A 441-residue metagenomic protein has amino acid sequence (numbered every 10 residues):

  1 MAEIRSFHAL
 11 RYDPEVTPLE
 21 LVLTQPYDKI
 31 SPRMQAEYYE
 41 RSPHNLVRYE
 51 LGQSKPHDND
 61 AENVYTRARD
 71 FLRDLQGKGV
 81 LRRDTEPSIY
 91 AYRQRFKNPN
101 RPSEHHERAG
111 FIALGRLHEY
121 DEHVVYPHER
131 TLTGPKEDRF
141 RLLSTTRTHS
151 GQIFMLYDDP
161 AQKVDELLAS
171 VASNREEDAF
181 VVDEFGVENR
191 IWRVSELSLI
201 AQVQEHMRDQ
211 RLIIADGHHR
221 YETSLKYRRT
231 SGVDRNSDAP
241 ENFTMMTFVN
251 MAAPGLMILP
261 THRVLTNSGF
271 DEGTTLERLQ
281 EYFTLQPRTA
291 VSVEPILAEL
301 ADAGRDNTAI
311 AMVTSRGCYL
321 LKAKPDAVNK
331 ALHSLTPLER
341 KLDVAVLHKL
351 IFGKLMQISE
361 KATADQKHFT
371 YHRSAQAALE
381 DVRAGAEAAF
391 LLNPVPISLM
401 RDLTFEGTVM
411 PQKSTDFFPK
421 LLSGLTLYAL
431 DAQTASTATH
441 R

Functional and structural regions predicted by a protein language model:
M1-R441: Surface-exposed, charge/polar-rich loops and edge strands
